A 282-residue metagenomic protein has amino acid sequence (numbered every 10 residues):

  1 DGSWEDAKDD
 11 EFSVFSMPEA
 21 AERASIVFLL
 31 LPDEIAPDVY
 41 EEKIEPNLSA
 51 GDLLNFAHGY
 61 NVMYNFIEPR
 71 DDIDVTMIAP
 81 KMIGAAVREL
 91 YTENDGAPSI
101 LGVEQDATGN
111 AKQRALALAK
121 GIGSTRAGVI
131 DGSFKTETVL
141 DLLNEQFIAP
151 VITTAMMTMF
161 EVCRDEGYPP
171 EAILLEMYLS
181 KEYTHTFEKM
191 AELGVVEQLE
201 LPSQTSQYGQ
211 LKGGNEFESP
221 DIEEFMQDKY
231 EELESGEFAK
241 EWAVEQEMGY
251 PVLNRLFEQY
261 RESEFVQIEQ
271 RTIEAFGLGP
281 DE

Functional and structural regions predicted by a protein language model:
D1-D10: NAD(P)-binding Rossmann-fold cofactor-contacting core
W4, A20, A36, P170-L175: Small-residue helix-packing motif on alpha-helices
D9-E19, M82-I83: Glycine-rich, highly charged phosphate/nucleotide-binding loops
S16-E68: Rossmann-fold NAD(P) dinucleotide-binding segment
N55-E145: Rossmann-fold dinucleotide-binding core
G109-G123, G128-E166, E171-A191: Active-site-proximal catalytic alpha-helix in oxidoreductases
E171-E282: NAD(P)-dependent Rossmann-like dehydrogenase/reductase catalytic/cofactor-binding core
